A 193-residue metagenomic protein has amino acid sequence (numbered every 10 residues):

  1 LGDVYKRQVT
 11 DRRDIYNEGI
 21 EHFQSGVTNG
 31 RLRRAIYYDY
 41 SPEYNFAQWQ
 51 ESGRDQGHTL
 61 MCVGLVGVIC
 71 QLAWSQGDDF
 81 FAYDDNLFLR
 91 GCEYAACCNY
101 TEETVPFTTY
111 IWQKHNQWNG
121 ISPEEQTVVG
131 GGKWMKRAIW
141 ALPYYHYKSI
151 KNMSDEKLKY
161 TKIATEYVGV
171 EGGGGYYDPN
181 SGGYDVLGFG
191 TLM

Functional and structural regions predicted by a protein language model:
L1-Y5: Short, small-residue-biased leader/transition segments that mark boundaries at the very start of proteins
R7-T28, Q71-L89, Y147-L158: Structural helix-adjacent loops and short alpha-helical linkers that scaffold large soluble proteins
F23-G26, T59, V63: Alpha-helical transition-metal enzyme core signature, strongest for iron centers
V27-R34, N99, E103: Short amphipathic alpha-helical interaction/hinge segments
G30-Q56: Acidic/His metal-coordination segments adjacent to aromatic residues that form catalytic metal sites in metalloenzymes
D55-C62, L87: Secondary-structure capping and boundary motifs in well-ordered enzyme cores
F80-M193: CBM-like carbohydrate-recognition segments
